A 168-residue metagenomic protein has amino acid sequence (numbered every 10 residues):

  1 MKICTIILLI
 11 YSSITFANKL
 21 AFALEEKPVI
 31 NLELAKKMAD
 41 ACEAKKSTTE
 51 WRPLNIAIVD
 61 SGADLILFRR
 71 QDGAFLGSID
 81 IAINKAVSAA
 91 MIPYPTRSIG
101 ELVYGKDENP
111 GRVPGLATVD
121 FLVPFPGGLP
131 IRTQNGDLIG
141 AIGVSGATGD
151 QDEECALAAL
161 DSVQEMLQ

Functional and structural regions predicted by a protein language model:
K2-N18: Bacterial N-terminal signal peptides
L20-Q168: Flexible, solvent-exposed loop/hinge segments and secondary-structure transition points
